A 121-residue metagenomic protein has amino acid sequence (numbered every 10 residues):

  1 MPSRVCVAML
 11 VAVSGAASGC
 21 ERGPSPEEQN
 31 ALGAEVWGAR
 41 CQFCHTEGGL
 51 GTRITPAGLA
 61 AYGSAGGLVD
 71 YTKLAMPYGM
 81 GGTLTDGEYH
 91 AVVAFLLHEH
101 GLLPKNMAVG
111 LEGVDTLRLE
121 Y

Functional and structural regions predicted by a protein language model:
M1-P2: N-terminal secretory signal peptides that target proteins for export/translocation
C6-A16: Bacterial N-terminal signal peptides
S14, E35-G38: Processing junctions and N-termini across compartments
G19-V36, M80: Electrostatic cytochrome c docking/interface patches
S25, A57-A60, G81-L84: Pocket-edge positions in alpha/beta enzyme catalytic cores
N30, A34, T46-Y78: Gly/Gly-Pro-rich "capping" loops immediately C-terminal to redox-active cysteine motifs in periplasmic/lumenal
G38, L84-Y121: Flexible coil segments in periplasmic/lumen-exposed cytochrome c-class electron-transfer proteins
F43: Short, cysteine/histidine-rich loop/knuckle motifs that typically chelate Zn2+
